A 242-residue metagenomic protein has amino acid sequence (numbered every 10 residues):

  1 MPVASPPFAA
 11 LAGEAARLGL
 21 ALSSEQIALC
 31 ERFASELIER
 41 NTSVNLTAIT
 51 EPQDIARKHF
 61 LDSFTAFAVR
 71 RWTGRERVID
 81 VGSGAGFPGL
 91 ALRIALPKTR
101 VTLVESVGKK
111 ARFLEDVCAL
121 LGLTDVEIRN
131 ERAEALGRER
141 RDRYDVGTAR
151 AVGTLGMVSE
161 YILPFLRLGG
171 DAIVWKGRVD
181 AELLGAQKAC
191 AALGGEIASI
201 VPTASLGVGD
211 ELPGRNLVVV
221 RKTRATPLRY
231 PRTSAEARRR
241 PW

Functional and structural regions predicted by a protein language model:
P2-R75, I79, K109-V126, T233-A235: Class I SAM-dependent transferase core
S24, T50, R129-R132, S199-V201: Short loop/edge segments at beta-strand edges and connector loops that shape dinucleotide/nucleotide cofactor-binding
L37, L92, I162, K176 (+1 more regions): Residue-level signal for inorganic ion chemistry
Q53, L61-A151, L155, S159-I162: Conserved SAM/SAH cofactor-binding pocket of Class I
S106, V152, W175-V179, P202: Short strand-turn motif at the edge of the Rossmann-like AdoMet-binding core
A151-V152, G177, P213, R224: Short glycine-/small-residue-rich Rossmann-like dinucleotide-binding loops
L166-A172: Short glycine-dipeptide loop
L184-W242: SAM/dcSAM-binding transferase cores
